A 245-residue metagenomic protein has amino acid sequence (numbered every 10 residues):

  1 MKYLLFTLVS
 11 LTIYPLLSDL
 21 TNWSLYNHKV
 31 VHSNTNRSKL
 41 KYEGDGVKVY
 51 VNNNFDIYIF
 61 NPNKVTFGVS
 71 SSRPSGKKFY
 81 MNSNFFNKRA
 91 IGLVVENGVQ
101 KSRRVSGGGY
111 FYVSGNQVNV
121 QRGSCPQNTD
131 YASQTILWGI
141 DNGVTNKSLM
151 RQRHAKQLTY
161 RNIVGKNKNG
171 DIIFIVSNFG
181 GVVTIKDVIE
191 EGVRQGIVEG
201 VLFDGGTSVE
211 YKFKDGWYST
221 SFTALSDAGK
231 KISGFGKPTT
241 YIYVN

Functional and structural regions predicted by a protein language model:
M1-D19: Classical Sec-dependent N-terminal signal peptides that target proteins to the secretory pathway
I13-N245: Gly/Ser/Thr/Pro-rich low-complexity, intrinsically disordered segments
